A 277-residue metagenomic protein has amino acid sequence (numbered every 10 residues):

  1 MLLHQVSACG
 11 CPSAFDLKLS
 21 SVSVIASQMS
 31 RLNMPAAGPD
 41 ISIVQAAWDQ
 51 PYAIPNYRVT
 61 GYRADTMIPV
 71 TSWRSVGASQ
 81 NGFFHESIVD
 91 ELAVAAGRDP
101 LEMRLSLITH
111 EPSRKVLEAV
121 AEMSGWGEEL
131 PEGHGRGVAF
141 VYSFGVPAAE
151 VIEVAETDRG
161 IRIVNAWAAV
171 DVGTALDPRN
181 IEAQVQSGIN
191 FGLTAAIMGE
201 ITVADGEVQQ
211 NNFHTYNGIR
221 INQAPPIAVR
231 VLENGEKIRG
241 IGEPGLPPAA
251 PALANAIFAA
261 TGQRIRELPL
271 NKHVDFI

Functional and structural regions predicted by a protein language model:
M1-I277: Cofactor-binding beta-sheet edge motifs in enzyme active sites
